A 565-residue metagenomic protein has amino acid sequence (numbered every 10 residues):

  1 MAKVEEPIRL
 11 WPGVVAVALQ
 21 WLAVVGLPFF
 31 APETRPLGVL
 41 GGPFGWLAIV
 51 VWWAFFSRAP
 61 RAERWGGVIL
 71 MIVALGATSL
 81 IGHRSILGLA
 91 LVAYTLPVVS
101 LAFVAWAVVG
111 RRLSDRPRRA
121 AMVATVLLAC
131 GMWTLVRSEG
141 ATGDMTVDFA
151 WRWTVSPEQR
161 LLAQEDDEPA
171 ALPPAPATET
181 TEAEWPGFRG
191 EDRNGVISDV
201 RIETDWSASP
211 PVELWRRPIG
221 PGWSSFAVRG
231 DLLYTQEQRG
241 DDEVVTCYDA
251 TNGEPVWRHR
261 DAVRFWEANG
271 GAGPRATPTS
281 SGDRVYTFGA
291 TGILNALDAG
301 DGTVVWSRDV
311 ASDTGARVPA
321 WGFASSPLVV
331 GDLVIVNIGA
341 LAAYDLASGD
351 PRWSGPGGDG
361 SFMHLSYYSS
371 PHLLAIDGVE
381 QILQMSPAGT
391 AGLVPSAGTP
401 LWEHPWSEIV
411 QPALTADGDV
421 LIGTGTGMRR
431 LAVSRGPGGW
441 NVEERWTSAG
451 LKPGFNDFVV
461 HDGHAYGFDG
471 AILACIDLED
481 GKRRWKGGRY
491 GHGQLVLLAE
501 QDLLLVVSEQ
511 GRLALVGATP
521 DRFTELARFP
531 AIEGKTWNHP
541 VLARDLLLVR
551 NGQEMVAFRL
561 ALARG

Functional and structural regions predicted by a protein language model:
A2-A16: N-terminal membrane topogenic signal
W21-L113: Membrane-embedded alpha-helical segments of integral membrane proteins
S114-G140: Internal/C-terminal transmembrane anchor helices
R152-P218, V244-E267, T303-A316, D350-D359 (+5 more regions): Aromatic (tryptophan-biased) beta-strands that constitute blades/sheets of beta-rich domains
A208-P210, L214-A227, D242, R258-T279 (+8 more regions): Extracytoplasmic beta-rich repeat domains
G230-D231, G282-D283, G331-D332, V379-E380 (+4 more regions): Short coil/turn segments that connect the beta-strands within blades of beta-propeller domains
M428, G450-A518: Loop/turn-rich, solvent-exposed surfaces of beta-rich toroidal or solenoidal domains
G511-L513, G534-G565: Blade-level signature of beta-propeller repeat domains, shared across WD40, Kelch, NHL, RCC1 and BNR/Asp-box propellers
